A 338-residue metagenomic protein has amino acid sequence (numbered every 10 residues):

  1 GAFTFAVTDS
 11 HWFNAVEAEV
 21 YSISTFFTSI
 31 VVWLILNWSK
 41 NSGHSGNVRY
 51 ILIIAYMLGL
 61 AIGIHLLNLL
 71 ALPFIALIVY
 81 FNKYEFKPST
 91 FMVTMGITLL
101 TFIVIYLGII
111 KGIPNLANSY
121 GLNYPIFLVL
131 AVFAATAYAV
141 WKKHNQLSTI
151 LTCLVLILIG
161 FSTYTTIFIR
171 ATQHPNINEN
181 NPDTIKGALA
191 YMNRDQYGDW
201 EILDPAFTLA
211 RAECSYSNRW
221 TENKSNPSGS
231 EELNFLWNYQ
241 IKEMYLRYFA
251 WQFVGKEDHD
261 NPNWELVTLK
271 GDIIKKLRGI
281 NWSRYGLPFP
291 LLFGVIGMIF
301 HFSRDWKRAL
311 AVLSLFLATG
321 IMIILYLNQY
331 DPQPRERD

Functional and structural regions predicted by a protein language model:
G1-V7, F102, G108-I109, V129-F133 (+1 more regions): Transmembrane and membrane-interface helices of multi-pass, inner-membrane envelope-modifying transferases
G1-V7, F26, S42-R49, D305-S314: Transmembrane-helix signature of polytopic, membrane-embedded enzymes that assemble or transfer cell-envelope glycans
A2-T25, L58-N68, V104-Y120, G320 (+1 more regions): Aromatic- and kink-enriched transmembrane "portal" helix at the membrane-lumen/periplasm boundary that abuts
F26-F27, L67-Y80, P125-F133: Transmembrane-embedded, aromatic-rich helix segments that form part of the hydrophobic channel/pocket engaging
V31-Y50, L77-S89: Membrane-interface transmembrane helices that cradle and orient dolichyl/undecaprenyl
G46-R49, E85-G96, N118-I126, W141-V155: Membrane-interfacial entry segments at the cytosolic side of transmembrane helices
C153-L156, G286-F293, D305-Y326: Transmembrane alpha-helix segments characteristic of polytopic inner-membrane glycan-assembly/cell-envelope
A171-I299, L310, F316: Lumenal/periplasmic acceptor-binding loop at the mouth of the active site in multi-pass, GT-C-fold membrane enzymes
